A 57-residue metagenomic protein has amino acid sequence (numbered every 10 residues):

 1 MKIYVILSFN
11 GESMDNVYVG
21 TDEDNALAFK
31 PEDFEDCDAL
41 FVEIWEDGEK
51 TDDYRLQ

Functional and structural regions predicted by a protein language model:
M1-D15: Short aromatic-glycine-(Arg/Gly/Cys) micro-motifs in beta-strand/loop hairpins
V5-S8, E23, E46, D53: Serine/threonine-rich, low-complexity intrinsically disordered segments
S8-G11, T21-F41: A short, charged, amphipathic alpha-helix used as a generic interaction element across diverse proteins
D15, P31-Q57: Short, mixed-charge low-complexity intrinsically disordered segments
